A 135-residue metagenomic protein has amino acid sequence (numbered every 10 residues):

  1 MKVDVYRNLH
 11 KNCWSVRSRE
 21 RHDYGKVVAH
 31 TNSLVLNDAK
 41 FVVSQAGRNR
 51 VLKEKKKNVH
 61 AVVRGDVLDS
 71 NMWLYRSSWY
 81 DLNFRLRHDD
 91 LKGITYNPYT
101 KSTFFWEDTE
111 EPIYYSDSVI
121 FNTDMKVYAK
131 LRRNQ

Functional and structural regions predicted by a protein language model:
M1, L131-Q135: Short intrinsically disordered terminal tails
M1-N8: Structural detector for short beta-strands of small beta-barrel domains
H10-A129: Acidic, low-complexity, intrinsically disordered interaction modules
